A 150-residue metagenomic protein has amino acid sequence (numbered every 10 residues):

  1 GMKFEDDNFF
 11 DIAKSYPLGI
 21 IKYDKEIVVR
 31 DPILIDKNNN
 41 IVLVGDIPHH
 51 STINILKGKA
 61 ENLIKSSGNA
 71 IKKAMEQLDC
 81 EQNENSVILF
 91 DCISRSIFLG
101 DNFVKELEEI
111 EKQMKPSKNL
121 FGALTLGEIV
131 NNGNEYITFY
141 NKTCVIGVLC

Functional and structural regions predicted by a protein language model:
G1-G100, V104-Q113, K118, A123-C150: Small-residue-enriched flexible segments
